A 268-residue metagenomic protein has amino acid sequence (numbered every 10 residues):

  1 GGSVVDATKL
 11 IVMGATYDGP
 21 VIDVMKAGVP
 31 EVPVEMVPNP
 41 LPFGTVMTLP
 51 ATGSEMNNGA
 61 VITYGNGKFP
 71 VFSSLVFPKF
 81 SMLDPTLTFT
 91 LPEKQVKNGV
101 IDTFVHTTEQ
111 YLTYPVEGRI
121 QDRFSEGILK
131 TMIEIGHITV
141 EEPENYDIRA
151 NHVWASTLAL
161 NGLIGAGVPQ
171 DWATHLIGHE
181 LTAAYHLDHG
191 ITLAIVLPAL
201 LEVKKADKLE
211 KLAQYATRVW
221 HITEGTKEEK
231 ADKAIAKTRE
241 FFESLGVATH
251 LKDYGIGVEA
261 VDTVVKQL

Functional and structural regions predicted by a protein language model:
S3-K9, G53-M56, Q170, T174 (+1 more regions): Short glycine/serine/threonine-rich phosphate/pyrophosphate-binding segments that cradle anionic phosphate groups
S3-V4, I11, G28, T48-A51 (+2 more regions): Acidic, glycine-rich active-site loops and adjacent beta-strand->loop/helix elements that engage anionic groups
V4-D18, M56-N57, K266-Q267: Short Gly/Thr/Asp-enriched flexible loops that form oxyanion-binding sites at enzyme active sites
T16-E117, Q214: A glycine/threonine-rich phosphate-anchoring loop and its flanking beta-alpha core in nucleotide/phosphate-binding
Q110-K237: Active-site segments that bind and position negatively charged phosphate/pyrophosphate groups
L212, R218-L268: C-terminal charged capping/lid subdomain of soluble metabolic enzymes
